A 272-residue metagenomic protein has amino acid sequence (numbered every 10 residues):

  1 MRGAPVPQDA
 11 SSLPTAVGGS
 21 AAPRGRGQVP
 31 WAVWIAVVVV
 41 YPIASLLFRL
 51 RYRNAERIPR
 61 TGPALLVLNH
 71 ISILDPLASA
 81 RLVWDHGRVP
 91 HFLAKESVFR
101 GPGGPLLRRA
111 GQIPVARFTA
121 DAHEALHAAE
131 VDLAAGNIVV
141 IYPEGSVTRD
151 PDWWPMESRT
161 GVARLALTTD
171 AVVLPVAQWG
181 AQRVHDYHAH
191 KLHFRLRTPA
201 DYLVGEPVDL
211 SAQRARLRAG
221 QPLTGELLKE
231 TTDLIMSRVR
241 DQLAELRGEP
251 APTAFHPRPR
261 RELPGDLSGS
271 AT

Functional and structural regions predicted by a protein language model:
R2-Q28, A32, H123-T272: Non-catalytic C-terminal accessory region of glycerolipid acyltransferases and related lyso-lipid remodeling enzymes
D9, L13-R60, A78, D85-R88 (+2 more regions): A transmembrane-helix-recognition feature enriched in membrane-embedded lipid enzymes and envelope glyco-/phospholipid
V40, A80, G104, A129 (+1 more regions): Short amphipathic alpha-helical segments and helix-helix/interface helices
V40, R109-A116, G145-R149: Short, basic, glycine/proline-bearing loop/turn elements
S45-Y52, A122-H123, V184-D186: Short gly/ser/thr-rich secondary-structure transition/capping motifs
L50-A55, A78-S79, F99, L126-H127 (+2 more regions): A generic local structural motif
E56, E96, A116, A177 (+1 more regions): Residues at the C-termini of beta-strands that transition into short coil/loop
R60-A120: Catalytic core of membrane glycerolipid acyltransferases/transacylases, capturing the structured, soluble-facing
